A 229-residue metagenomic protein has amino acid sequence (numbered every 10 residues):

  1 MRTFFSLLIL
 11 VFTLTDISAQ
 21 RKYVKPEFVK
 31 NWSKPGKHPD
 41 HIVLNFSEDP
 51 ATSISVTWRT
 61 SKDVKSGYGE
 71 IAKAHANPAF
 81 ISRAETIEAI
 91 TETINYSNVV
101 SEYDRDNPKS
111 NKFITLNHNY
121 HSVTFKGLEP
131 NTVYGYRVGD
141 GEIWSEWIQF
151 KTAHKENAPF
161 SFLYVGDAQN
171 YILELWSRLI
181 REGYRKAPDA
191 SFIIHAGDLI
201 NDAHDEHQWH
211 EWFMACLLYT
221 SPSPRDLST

Functional and structural regions predicted by a protein language model:
F4-F12: Sec-dependent N-terminal signal peptides
T13-I17: C-terminal segment of classical bacterial N-terminal signal peptides
A19-Y164, R185-K186: Acidic, histidine-bearing metal-coordination/catalytic regions of metal-dependent phosphoesterases
W58, A190-D202: Active-site beta-strand/loop signature of hydrolases that rely on acidic residues for catalysis
G166-Q169, G197-L199: Active-site metal-binding loops of divalent metal-dependent hydrolases
Y171-E174, N201-D205: Active-site environment of divalent metal-dependent phosphoester hydrolases
A203-M214: Metal-dependent catalytic neighborhoods of phosphoester/phosphodiester hydrolases
Y219-D226: Conserved small/polar residues in nucleotide/adenosyl-binding loops
